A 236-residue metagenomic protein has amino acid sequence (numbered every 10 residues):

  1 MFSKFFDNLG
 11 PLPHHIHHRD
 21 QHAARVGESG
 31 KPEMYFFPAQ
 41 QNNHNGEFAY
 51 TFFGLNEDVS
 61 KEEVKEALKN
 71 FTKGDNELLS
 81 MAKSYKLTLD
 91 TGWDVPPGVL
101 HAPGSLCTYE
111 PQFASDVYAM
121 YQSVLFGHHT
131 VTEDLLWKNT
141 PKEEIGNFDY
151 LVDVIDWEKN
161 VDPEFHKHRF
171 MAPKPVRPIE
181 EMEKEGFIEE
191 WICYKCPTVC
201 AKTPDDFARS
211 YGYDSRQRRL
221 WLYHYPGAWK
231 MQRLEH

Functional and structural regions predicted by a protein language model:
M1-L89, V99-H236: Active-site region of the double-stranded beta-helix
